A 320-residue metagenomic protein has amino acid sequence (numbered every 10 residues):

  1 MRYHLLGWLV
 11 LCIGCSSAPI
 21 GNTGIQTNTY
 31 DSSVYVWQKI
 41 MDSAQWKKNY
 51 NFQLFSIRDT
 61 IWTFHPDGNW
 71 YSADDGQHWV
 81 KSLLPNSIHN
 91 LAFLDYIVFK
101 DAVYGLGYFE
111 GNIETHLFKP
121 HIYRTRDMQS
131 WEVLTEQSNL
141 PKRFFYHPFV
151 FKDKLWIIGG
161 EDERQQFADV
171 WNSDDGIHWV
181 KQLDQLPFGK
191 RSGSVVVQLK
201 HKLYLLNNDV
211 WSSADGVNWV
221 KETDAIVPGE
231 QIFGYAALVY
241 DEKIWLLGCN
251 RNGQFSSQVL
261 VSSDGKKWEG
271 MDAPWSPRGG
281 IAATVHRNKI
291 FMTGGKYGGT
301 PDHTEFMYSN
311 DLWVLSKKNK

Functional and structural regions predicted by a protein language model:
R2-W8: Sec-dependent signal peptide recognition, specifically the positively charged N-region followed immediately by
I13-G14: C-terminal motif of bacterial Sec signal peptides marking the signal peptidase cleavage site
P19-K320: Kelch-like beta-propeller repeat domains
